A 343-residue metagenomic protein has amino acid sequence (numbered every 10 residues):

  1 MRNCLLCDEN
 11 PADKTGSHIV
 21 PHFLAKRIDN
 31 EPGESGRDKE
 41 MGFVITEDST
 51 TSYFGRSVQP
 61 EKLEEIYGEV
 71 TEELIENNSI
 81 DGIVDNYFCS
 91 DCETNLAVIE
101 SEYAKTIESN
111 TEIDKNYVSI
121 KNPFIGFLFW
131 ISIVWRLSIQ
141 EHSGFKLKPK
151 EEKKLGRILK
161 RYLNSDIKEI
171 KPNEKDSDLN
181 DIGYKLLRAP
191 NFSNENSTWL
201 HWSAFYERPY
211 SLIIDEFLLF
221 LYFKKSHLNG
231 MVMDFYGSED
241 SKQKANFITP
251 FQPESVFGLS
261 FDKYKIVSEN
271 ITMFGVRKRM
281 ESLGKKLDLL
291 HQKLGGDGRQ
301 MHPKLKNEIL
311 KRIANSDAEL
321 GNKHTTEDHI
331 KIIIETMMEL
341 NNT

Functional and structural regions predicted by a protein language model:
M1-Y87, V98: An N-terminal structural lobe/cap that precedes and organizes the functional/catalytic core across diverse proteins
I19-I28, A104-D114: Short cysteine/histidine-rich metal-coordination sites, predominantly Zn2+-binding motifs
S35-G36, V98-I99, T106, I120-I125: Short metal-binding segments enriched for Cys and/or His
Y67, E72-I75, S132-N164: Short flanking/linker segments adjacent to small metal-binding domains or redox-active Cys/His motifs
N95-K105, I139-K146: Short, solvent-exposed secondary-structure capping/transition elements
I107-P123, G298: Short secondary-structure subsegments characteristic of cysteine-rich extracellular domains
N122-S143, K311-A314, E335: Short, hydrophobic/amphipathic alpha-helical patches that form generic packing surfaces within helical domains
L147-T343: C-terminal, charged low-complexity interaction regions
